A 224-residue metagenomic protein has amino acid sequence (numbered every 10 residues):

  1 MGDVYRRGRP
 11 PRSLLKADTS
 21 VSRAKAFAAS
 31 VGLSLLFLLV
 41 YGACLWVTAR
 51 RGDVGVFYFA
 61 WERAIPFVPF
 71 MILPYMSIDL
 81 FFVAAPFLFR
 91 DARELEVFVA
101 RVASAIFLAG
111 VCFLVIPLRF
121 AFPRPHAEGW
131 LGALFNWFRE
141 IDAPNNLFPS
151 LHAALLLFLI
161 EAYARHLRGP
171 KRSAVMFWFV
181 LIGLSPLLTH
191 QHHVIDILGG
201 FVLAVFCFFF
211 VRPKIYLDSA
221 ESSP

Functional and structural regions predicted by a protein language model:
G2-F81, L118, R124-H126, L131 (+1 more regions): N-terminal transmembrane-helix/juxtamembrane module of multi-pass inner/ER membrane proteins
L36, V40-C44, T48, P86 (+3 more regions): Alpha-helical membrane-inserting segments
L38-L39, I106-V115, F177-H190: Aromatic-anchored segments of alpha-helical transmembrane domains
T48-W61, L88-K171, D218-S223: Membrane-interface loops
L73-F81, S150-L155, L198-V202: Membrane-embedded alpha-helical segments of multi-pass membrane proteins, especially the transmembrane helices
D79-A85, A154-E161, F177-S185: Hydrophobic, membrane-inserted alpha-helices
A127, P144-F148, L181-F208: Interfacial helix-loop-helix junctions of multi-pass membrane proteins
G199-P224: C-terminal membrane module of polytopic membrane proteins
